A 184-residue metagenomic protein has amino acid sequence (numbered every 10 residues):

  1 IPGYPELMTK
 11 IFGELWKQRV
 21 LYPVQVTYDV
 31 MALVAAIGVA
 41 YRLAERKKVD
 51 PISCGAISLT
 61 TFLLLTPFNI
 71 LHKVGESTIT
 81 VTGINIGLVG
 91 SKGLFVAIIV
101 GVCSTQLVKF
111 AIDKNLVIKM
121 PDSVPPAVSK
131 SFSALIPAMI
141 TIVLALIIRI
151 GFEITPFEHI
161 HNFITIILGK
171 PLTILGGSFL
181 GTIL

Functional and structural regions predicted by a protein language model:
I1-L184: Signature of multi-pass transmembrane helix bundles
